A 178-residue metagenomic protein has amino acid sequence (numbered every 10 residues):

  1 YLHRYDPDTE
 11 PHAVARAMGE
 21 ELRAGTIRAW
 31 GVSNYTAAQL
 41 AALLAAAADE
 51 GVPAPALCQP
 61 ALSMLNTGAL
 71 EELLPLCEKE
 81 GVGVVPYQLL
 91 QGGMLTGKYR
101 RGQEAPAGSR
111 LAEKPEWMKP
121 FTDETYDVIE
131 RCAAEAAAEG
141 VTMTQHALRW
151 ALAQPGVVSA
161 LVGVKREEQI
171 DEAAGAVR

Functional and structural regions predicted by a protein language model:
Y1: Periplasmic plug
Y5-R178: Beta/alpha (TIM)-barrel catalytic core signal, keyed to glycine-rich beta->alpha loops juxtaposed to Asp/Glu that bind
